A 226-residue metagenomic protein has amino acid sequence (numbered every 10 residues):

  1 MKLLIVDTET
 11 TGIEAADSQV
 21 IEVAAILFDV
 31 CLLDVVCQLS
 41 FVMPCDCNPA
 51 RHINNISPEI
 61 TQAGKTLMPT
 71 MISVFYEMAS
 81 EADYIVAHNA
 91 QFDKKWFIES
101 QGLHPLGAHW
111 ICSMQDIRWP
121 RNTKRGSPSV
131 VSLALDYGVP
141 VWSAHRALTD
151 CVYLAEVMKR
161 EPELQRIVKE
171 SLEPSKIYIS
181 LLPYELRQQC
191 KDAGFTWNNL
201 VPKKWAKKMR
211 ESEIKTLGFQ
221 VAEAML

Functional and structural regions predicted by a protein language model:
M1-H109, T123, S127-H145: Conserved non-catalytic scaffold segment of RNase H-like nuclease domains
T70, Y153-L154, M209: Short Asp/Glu-rich motifs
K95, I111-M114, V152-A155: Non-catalytic, well-ordered alpha-helical scaffold segments
S100, W119, D136, V157-L164: Active-site catalytic microenvironments for nucleophilic, acid-base chemistry
A108-P120: A short, structured active-site edge motif that brings together acidic residues
R146-K159: Acidic, divalent-metal-coordinating active-site segment for phosphoryl/phosphodiester hydrolysis, typified by short
V157-L226: Acidic two-metal-ion nuclease catalytic site recognized across multiple nuclease folds, prominently DnaQ/RNase D-T
